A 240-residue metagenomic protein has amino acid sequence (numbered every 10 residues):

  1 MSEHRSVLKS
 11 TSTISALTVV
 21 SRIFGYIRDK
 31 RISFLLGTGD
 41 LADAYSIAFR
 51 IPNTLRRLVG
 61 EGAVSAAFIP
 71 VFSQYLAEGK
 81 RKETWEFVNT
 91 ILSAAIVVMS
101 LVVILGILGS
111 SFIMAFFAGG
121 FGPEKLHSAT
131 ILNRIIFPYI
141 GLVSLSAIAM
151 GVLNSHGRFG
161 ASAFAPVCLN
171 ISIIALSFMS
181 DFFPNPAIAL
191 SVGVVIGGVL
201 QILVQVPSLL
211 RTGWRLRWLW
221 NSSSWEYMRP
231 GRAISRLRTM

Functional and structural regions predicted by a protein language model:
M1-M240: Membrane-embedded alpha-helical bundles of multi-pass transporters/translocases, especially carrier/permease families
